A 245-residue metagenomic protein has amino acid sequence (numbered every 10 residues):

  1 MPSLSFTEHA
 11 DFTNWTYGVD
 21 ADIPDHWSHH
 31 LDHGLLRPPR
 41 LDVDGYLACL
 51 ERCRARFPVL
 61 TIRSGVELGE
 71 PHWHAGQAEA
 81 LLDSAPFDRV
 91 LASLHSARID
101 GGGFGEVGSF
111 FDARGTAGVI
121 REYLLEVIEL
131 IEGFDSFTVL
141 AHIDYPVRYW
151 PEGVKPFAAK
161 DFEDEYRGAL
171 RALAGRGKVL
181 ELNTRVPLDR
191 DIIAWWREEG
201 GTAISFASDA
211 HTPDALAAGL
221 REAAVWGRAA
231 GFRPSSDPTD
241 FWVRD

Functional and structural regions predicted by a protein language model:
M1-H72, Y149-A159, G168, A207 (+2 more regions): An N-terminally biased module of ancient metal coordination in phosphate/nucleic-acid-related enzymes
L4-F6, I62-V66, V90-A92, V139-A141 (+2 more regions): Hydrophobic faces of well-ordered beta-strands that scaffold small-molecule active sites in alpha/beta enzyme cores
H9-F12, R40-Y46, R98-G105, Y123-L130 (+3 more regions): Low-complexity, flexible helical/coil segments
D11-T13, E70-W73, A85-R171, L180 (+1 more regions): Divalent metal-binding pocket/active-site signature
G18-I23, E79, W195-E198, L220-R221: Short low-complexity, flexible loop/linker segments enriched in glycine and/or proline with clustered acidic
C49-P58, A78-L91, E132-D135, R171-G175 (+1 more regions): Acidic (Asp/Glu)-rich catalytic clusters
E67, Y145, T239-W242: Residues that form or immediately flank small-molecule/cofactor binding pockets and catalytic motifs
E132, G153-D245: Charged catalytic cores and adjacent phosphate/nucleic-acid-binding surfaces used for phosphate/nucleic-acid chemistry
